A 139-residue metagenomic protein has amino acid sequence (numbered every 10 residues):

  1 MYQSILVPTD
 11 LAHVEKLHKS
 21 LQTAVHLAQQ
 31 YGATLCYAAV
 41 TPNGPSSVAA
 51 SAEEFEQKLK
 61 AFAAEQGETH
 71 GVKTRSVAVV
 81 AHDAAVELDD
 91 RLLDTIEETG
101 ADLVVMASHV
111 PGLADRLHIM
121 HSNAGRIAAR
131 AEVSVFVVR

Functional and structural regions predicted by a protein language model:
Y2-A50: Small/aliphatic-rich secondary-structure junction motif
S20-Q22, F55, D89-R91, H118-A124: Charged helix-capping and loop-helix junction motifs
Y31, T99-G100: Active-site charged/polar residues at nucleotide-handling catalytic sites that mediate phosphoryl, nucleotidyl
A39, A107-H109, R139: Short secondary-structure boundary segments
S76-A84: Short beta->alpha junction loops
R91-T99: Short, well-structured alpha-helical segments in soluble
M106-A129: Glycine-rich, Arg-bearing micro-motifs that act as flexible, cationic patches
A128-R139: Short, flexible loop segments at boundaries between secondary-structure elements
